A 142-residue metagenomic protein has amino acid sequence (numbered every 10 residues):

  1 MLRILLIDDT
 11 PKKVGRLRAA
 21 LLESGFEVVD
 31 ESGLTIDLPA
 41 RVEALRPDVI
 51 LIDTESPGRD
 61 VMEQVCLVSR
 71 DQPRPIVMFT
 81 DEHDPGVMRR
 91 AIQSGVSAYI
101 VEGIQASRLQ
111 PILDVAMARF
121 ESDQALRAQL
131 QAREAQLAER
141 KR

Functional and structural regions predicted by a protein language model:
M1-K12, L17-L21, I50: Conserved acidic segment of CheY-like receiver
V14, L34-P39, D48-V68, H83-D84: Conserved phosphotransfer microenvironments
A20, L109-E121: Receiver (REC) domain switch/output surface
G25-L34, R41: Short hydrophobic/Thr-rich beta-strand motif most characteristic of the beta2 strand and flanking loop of CheY-like
P73-H83: A short, hydrophobic beta-strand element within the central beta-sheet of small alpha/beta folds
G86-V87, I104-L113: C-terminal output helix
A118-R142: CheY-like receiver
